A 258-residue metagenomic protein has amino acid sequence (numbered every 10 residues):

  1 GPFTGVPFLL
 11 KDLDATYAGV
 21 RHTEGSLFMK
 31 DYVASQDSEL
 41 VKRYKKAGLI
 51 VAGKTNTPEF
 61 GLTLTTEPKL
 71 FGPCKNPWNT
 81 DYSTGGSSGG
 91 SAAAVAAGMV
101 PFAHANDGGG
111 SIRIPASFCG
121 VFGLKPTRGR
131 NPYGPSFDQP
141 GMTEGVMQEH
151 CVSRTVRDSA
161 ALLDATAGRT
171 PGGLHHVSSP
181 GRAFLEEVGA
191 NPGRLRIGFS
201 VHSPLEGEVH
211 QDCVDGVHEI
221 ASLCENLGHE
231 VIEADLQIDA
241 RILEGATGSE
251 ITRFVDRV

Functional and structural regions predicted by a protein language model:
G1-G108, G216, S222, L227: Gly/Ser-rich catalytic/binding loops embedded in alpha/beta enzyme cores
F3-E24, E186-V201, G248-V258: Short helix-loop capping/hinge segments that flank enzyme active sites or metal/cofactor-binding pockets
A52, E230-D235: General small-molecule cofactor/ligand-binding pocket signal
E59-G61, S111-I112, G207, R241: Generic structural signal for helix capping and beta-alpha/helix-loop junctions
K69-G72, C119-G123, S249-T252: Short, hinge-like loop/turn segments at secondary-structure boundaries
R113-F118: Structural signature of FAD isoalloxazine-binding scaffolds in flavoprotein oxidoreductases
K125-I220, I238: A short helix-breaking turn/cap at a secondary-structure junction
Q211-C213, I242-R253: Short glycine/threonine-rich loop-to-helix capping motif typified by GTGT followed within a few residues by an Asp-Pro
